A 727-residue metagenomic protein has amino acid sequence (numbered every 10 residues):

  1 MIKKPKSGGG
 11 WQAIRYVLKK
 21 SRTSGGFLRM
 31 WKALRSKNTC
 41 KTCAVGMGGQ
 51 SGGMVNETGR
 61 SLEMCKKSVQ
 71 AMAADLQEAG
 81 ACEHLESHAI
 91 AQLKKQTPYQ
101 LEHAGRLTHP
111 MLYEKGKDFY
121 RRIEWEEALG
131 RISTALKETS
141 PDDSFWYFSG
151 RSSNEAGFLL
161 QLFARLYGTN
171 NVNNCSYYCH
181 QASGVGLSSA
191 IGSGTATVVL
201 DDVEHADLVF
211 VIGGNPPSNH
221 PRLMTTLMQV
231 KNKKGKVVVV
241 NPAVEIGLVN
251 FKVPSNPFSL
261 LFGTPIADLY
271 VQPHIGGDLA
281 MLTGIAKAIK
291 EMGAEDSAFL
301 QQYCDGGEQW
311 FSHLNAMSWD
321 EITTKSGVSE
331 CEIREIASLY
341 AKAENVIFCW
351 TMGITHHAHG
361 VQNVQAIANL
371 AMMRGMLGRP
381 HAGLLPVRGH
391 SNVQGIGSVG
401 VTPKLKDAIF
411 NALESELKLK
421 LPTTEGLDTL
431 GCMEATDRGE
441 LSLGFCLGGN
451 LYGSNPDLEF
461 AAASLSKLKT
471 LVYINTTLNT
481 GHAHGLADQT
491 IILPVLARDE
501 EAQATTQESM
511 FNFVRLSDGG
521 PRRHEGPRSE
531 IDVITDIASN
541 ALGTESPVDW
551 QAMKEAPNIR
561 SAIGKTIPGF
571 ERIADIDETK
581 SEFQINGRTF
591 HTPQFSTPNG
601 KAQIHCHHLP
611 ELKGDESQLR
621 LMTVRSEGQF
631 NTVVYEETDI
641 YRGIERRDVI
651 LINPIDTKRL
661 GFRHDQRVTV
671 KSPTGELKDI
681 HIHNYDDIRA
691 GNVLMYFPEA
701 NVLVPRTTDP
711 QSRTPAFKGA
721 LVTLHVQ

Functional and structural regions predicted by a protein language model:
M1-G46: Intrinsically disordered, low-structural-confidence terminal and linker regions
I2-Q12, G105-N392, V399, K406 (+2 more regions): Cofactor-pocket helix-loop regions in the catalytic cores of large enzyme subunits
G46-S68: Iron-sulfur (Fe-S) cluster-binding segments and ferredoxin-like electron-carrier domains, especially [2Fe-2S]
A71-F119, L129: Low-complexity, highly charged intrinsically disordered N-terminal segments that act as targeting/localization
Q100-E114, L619-V649: Glycine-rich loop/turn
A552-I640: Long, low-complexity segments enriched in small/aliphatic residues
D687-P698: Short, solvent-exposed secondary-structure boundary/capping segments
A700-V722: Glycine- and charge-enriched low-complexity intrinsically disordered segments
